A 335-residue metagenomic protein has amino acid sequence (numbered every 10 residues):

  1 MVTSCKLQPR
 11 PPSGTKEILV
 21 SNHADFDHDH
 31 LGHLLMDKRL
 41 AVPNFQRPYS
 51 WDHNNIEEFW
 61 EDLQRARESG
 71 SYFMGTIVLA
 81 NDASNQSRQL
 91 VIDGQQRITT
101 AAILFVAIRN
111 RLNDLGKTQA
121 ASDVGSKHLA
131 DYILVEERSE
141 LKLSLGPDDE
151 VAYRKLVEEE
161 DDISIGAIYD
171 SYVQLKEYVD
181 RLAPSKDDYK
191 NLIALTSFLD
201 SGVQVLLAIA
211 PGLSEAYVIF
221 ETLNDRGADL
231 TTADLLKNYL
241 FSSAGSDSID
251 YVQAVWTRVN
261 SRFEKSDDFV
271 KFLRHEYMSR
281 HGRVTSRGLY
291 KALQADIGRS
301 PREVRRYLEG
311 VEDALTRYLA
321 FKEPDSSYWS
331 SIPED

Functional and structural regions predicted by a protein language model:
C5, P11-I92, Q96, A102 (+1 more regions): Short alpha-helix boundary/capping and kink motifs at helix termini
S84-S87, I98-T99, L213-A216, G227: Flexible loop/turn segments at secondary-structure boundaries
I98-D114: Short active-site loop/helix that positions an aromatic residue
N110-T118, T231-T232, S286: Short, solvent-exposed secondary-structure capping/transition elements
S122-L156: Extended charged low-complexity segments that act as oligomerization/scaffolding linkers
S144-D335: Polyanionic (Asp/Glu-rich) segments that form extended negatively charged tracts
